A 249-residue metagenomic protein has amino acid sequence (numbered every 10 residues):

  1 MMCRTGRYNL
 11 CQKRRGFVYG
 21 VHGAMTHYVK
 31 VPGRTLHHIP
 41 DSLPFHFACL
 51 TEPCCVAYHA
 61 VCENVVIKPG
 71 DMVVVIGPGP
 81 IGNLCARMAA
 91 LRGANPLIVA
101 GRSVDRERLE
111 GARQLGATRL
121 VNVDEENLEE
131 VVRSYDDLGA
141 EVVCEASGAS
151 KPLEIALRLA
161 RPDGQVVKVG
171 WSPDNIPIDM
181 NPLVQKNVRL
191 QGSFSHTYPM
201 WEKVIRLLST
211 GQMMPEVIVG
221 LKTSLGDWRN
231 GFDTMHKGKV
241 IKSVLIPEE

Functional and structural regions predicted by a protein language model:
M1-L36: Glycine-rich phosphate/adenylate-binding loop and adjacent beta-alpha elements of nucleotide- or dinucleotide-binding
L43-E125, E130: Mid-domain Rossmann-like dinucleotide-binding core that forms the NAD(H)/NADP(H) cofactor-binding site
C62-K68, Y135-D137, R158: Glycine-rich helix-loop-beta junction characteristic of Rossmann-like nucleotide cofactor-binding loops
V75, E145, K168: Redox-cofactor binding/interface segments in oxidoreductases and associated redox assembly factors
A94, R113, S150-T210, P247-E249: Glycine-rich phosphate-binding loop and adjacent beta-alpha segment of Rossmann(oid) nucleotide-cofactor-binding
E126-E130, L138, V142, S150 (+2 more regions): C-terminal hydrophobic helical "lid"/dimerization subdomain of Rossmann-like NAD(P)H-dependent oxidoreductases
